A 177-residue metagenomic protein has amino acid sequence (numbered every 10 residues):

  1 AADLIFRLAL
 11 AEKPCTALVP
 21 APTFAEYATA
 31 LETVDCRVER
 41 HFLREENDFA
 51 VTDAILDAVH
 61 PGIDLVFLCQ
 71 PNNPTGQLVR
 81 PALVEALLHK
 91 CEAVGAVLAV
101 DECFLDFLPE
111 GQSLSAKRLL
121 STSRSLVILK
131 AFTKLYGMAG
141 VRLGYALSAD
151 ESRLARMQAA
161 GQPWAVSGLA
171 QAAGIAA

Functional and structural regions predicted by a protein language model:
A1-T16: Phosphate-binding glycine-rich loop
R7, V19-C36, P163-W164: Substrate-binding/gating loop at the entrance of the active-site cleft, primarily in PLP-dependent aminotransferase-like
V19, R40, V100, I128-K130 (+1 more regions): Hydrophobic residues in well-ordered beta-strands that form the structural core
T23-A25, F42-D48: Short, acidic/turn-prone active-site loops that include or flank metal/cofactor- and phosphate-binding residues
E32, F49-G62, P74-L98, E102-L135: Active-site pre-lysine segment of PLP-dependent enzymes
E39-F42, L65-N72, L98-E102: Short beta-strands and strand-loop turn motifs
S125-A177: PLP-dependent aminotransferase class I/II
